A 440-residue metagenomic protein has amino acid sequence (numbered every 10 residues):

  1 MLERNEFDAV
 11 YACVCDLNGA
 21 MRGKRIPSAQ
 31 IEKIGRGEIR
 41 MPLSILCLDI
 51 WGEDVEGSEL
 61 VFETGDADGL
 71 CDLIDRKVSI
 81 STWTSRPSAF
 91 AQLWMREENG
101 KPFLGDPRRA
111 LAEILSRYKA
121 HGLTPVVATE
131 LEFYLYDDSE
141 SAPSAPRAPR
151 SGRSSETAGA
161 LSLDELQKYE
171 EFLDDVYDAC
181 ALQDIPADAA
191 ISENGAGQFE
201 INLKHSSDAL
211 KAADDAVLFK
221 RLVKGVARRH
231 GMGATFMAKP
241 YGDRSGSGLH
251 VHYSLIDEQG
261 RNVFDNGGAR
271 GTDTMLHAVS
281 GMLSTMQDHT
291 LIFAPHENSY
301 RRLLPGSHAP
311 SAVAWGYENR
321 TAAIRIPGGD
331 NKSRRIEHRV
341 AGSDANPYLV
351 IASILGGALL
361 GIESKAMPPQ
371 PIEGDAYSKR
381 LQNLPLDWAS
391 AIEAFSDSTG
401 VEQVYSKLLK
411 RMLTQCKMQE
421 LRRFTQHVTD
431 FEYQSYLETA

Functional and structural regions predicted by a protein language model:
M1-S192, K211-D215, M232, R380-A440: ATP/Mg2+-dependent ligation/transfer catalytic cores
D16-L17, D137-E140, L255-G260, G329: Short acidic-glycine loop/turn motifs at beta-strand connectors
R86-S88, A128, N194-A196, G246-H250 (+2 more regions): Short, solvent-exposed loop/turn segments at the edges of secondary structure
A91-E97, F199-S206, Y253, H338: Short, hydrophobic beta-strand segments
Y134-D137, A196-K204, A238-V251, E297-A309 (+1 more regions): Beta-rich nucleic-acid/ligand-interaction surfaces
P143-T157, A212-H230, R301-A322: Active-site-proximal mixed secondary-structure blocks
Q198, L203, K211-S280: Acidic, glycine-rich loop-and-beta core segments that form the ion-binding/anion-interacting portion of active sites
M232-G233, I256-A440: Catalytic-core signal marking the mid-to-C-terminal active-site face
